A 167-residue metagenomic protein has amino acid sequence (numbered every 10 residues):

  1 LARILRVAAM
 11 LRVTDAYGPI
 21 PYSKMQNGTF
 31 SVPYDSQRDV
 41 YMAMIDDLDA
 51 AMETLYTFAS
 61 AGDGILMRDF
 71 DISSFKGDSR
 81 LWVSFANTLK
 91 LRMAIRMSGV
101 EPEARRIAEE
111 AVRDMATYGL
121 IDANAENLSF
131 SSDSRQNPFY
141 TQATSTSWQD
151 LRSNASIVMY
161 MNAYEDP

Functional and structural regions predicted by a protein language model:
L1-P167: Structured, solvent-exposed acidic/aromatic patches
